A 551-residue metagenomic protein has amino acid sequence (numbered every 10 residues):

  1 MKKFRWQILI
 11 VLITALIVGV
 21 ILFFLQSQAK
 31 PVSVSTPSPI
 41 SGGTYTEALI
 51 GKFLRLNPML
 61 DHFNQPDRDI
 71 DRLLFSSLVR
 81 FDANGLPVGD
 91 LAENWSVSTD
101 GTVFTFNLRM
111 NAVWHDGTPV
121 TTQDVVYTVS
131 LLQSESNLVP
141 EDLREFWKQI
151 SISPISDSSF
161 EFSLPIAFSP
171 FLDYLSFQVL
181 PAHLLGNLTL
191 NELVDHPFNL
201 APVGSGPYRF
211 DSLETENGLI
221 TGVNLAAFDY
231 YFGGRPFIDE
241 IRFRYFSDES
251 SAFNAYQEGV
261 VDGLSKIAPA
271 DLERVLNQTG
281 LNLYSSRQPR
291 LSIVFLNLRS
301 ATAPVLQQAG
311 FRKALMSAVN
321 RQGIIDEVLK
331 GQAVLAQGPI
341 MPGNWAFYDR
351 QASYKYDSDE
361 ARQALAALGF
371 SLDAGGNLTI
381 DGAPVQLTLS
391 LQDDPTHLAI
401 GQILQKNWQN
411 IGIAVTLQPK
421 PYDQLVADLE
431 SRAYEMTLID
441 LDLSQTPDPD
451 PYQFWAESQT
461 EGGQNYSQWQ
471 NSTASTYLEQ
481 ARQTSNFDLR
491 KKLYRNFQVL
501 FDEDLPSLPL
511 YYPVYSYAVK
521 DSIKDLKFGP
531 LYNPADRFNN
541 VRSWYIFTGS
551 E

Functional and structural regions predicted by a protein language model:
A15-L22, S292, A318-A352, P395-Q405 (+1 more regions): Detector for C-terminal structural segments
A48-T99, S130, V203-S205: N-terminal lobe/hinge region of extracytoplasmic solute-binding protein
G51-R68, L91-E93, T118, F171-L180 (+5 more regions): A structural "hinge/loop" feature
R72, D82, F177-P236, E240 (+4 more regions): Gly/Pro-rich hinge or "lid" segments in bacterial periplasmic/extracellular proteins
E93-L138, E161-S163, A252-A255, V305: Aromatic- and charge-enriched surface segment that lines or borders ligand/interaction sites
L143-L188: Surface-exposed binding/hinge segments that line and control ligand-binding clefts or catalytic entry sites
H196, F228-R274, Q405, A414-T416 (+1 more regions): Ligand-site clamp/hinge motif
E214, L219-D229, Y284, L306-K406 (+3 more regions): Append "and occasionally in soluble cytosolic enzymes with long acidic Gly/Pro-rich linkers
